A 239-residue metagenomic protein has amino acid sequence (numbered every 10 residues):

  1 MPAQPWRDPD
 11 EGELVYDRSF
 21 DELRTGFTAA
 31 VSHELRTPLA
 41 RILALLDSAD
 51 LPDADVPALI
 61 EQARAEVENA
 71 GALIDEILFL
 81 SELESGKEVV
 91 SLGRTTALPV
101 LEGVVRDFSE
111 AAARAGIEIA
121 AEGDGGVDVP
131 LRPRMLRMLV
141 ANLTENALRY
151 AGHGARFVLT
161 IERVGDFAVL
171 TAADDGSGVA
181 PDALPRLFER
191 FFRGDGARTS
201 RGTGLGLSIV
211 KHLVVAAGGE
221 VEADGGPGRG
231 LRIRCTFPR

Functional and structural regions predicted by a protein language model:
A65-L73: Short alpha-helical segment of the dimerization/phosphotransfer core of two-component systems
S91-T96, A113, E118-D128, V164: Conserved catalytic submotifs in the C-terminal HATPase_c
A147-L148: Short helix-loop "hinge" at the ATP-lid/N-box region of the Bergerat-fold HATPase_c
G154-D166: Short beta-strand/loop element within the Bergerat-fold HATPase_c
D174: Acidic ATP/Mg2+-coordinating residue in the GHKL
V179-F191: Short conserved segment of the HATPase_c
G218-G219: Conserved glycine-rich
